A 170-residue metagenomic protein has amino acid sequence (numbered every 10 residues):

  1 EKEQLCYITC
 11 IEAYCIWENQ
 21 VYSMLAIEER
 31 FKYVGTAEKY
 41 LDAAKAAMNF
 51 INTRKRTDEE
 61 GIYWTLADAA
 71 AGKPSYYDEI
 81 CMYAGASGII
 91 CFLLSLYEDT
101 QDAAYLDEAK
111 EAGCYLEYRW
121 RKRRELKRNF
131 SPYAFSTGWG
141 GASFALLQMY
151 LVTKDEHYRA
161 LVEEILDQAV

Functional and structural regions predicted by a protein language model:
K2-E3, V170: Short intrinsically disordered, low-complexity coil segments enriched in acidic
E3-G85, F92-S95, D99, A103-E111: Low-complexity, Ser/Thr/Pro/Gly-enriched N-terminal "stalk/linker" regions
A44, I51, L96, A109 (+5 more regions): Alpha-helical solenoid scaffolds that mediate protein-protein interactions, centered on TPR/SEL1-like repeats but also
N49, S87-C91, E111-C114, Y118 (+2 more regions): Generic structural signal for well-ordered, non-membrane alpha-helices
T53-S75, E117-Y133, L166-V170: Glycine- and aromatic-rich loop/turn segments at beta-sheet edges
D78-L96, Y133-L151: An alpha-helical repeat/solenoid feature that recognizes helix-turn-helix modules
E98-A103, L151-R159: Short coil/turn connectors between adjacent alpha-helices in alpha-solenoid helical repeat scaffolds
A104-F144: Helix-terminus loop motifs that line ligand-binding clefts
